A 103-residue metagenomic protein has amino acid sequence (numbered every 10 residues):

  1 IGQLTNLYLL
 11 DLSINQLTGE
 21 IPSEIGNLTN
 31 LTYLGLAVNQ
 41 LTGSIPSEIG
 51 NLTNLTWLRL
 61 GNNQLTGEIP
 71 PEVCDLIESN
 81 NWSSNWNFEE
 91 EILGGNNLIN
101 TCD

Functional and structural regions predicted by a protein language model:
G2, T18-S23, T42-S47, T66-C74 (+1 more regions): The feature encodes a structural signal of leucine-rich repeats
G2-T5, G26-T29, G50-T53, I77 (+1 more regions): Inter-repeat linker/turn residues at the boundaries of leucine-rich repeats
Q3, S13-I14, S44, N51 (+1 more regions): Intrinsic-disorder/low-complexity detector
T5, T18, T29-T32, T42 (+1 more regions): Ala/Thr-enriched low-complexity intrinsically disordered regions
L7-L12, T32-L36, T56-L60, N80-L93: Conserved hydrophobic beta-strand positions in leucine-rich repeat
L12-N15, N39, N63, N96-N97: Consensus "Asn ladder" position of solenoid repeat domains
G35-A37, S47-N80: Ankyrin-repeat and related helical/solenoid repeat scaffolds used for protein-protein interactions
